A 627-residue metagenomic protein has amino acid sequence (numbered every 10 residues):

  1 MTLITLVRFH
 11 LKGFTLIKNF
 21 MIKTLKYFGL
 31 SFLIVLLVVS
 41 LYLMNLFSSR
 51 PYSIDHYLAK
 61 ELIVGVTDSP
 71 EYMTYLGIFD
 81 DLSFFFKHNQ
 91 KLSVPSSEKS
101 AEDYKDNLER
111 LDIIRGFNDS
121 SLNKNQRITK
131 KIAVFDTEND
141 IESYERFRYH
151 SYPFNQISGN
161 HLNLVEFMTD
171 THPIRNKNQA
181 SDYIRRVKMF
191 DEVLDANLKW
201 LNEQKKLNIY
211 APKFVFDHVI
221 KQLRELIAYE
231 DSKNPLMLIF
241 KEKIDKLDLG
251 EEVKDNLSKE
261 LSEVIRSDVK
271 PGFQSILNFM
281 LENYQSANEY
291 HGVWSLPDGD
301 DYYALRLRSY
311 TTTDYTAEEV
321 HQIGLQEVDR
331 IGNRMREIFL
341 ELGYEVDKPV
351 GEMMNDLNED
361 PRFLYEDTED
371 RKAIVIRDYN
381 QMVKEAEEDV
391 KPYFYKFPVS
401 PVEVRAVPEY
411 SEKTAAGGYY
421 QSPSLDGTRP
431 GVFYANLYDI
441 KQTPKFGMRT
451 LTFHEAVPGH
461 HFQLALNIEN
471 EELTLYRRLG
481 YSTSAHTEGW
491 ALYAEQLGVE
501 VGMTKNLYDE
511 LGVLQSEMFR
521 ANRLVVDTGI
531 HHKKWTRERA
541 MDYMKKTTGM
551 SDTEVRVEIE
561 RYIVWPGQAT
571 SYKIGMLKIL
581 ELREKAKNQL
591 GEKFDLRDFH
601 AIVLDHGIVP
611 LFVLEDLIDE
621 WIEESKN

Functional and structural regions predicted by a protein language model:
H10-L11: Short hydrophobic targeting helices and cationic amphipathic motifs that mediate membrane/organellar targeting
F14-L25, D439: Short, Lys/Arg-rich N-terminal segment immediately upstream of the first membrane anchor
L25-N627: N-terminal maturation segment of proteins
